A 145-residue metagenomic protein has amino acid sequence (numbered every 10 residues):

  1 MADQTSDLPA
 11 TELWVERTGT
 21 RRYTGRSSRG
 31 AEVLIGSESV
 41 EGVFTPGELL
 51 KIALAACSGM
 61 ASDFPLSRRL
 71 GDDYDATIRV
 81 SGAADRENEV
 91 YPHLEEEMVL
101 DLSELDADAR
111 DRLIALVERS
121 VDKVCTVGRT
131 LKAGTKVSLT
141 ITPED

Functional and structural regions predicted by a protein language model:
M1-I52, D63-D145: Extended beta-strand/beta-hairpin segments
C57-S58: Alpha-helical metal-binding/catalytic segments enriched in His/Glu/Asp
